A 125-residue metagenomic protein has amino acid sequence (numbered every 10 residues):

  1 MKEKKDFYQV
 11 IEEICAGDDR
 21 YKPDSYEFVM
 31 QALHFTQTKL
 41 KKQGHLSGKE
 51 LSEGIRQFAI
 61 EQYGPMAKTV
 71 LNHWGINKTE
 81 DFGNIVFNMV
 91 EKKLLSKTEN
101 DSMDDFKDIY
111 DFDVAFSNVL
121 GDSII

Functional and structural regions predicted by a protein language model:
K2-I125: Non-transmembrane, aqueous-exposed alpha-helical and coiled segments at domain scale
